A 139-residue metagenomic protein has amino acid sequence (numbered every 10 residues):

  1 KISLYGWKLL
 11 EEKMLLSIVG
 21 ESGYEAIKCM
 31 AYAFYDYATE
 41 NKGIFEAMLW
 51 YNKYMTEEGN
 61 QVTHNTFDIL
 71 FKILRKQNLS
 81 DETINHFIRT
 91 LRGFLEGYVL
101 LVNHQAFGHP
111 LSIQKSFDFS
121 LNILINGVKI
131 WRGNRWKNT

Functional and structural regions predicted by a protein language model:
K1-L15, Y32: An amphipathic alpha-helix adjacent to DNA-recognition modules
Y5, M30-A33, A47-Y51, T90-F94: Short acidic/histidine-centered micro-motifs embedded in hydrophobic/aromatic stretches that mark compact functional
L9-G20, F94-L101: Solvent-exposed, amphipathic alpha-helical segments
L15-G43, D81, F87-L91: Hydrophobic alpha-helical connector segments
E21-Y24, T56, A106-L111: Short, surface-exposed loop/turn segments at secondary-structure junctions
Y37, K53-D81, N85-R89, K115-N126: Amphipathic alpha-helical packing segments from all-alpha helical-bundle domains
I44-W50, G93-P110, L124-N134: Amphipathic C-terminal alpha-helical segment
H64, R75, V102, G133-T139: C-terminal regulatory/oligomerization modules of transcriptional regulators
